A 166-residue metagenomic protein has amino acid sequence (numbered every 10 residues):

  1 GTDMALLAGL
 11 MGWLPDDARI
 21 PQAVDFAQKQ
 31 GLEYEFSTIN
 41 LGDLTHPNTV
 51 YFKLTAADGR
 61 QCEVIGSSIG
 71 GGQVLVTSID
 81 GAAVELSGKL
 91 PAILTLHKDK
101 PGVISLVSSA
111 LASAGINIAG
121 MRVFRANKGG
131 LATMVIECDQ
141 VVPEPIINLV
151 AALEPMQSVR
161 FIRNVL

Functional and structural regions predicted by a protein language model:
G1-K29: A structural-propensity feature for long, helix-poor, extended segments
A5, L10, A18-R19, F36 (+1 more regions): A conserved regulatory-domain signal marking ACT and ACT-like small-molecule sensing domains and adjacent regulatory
Q22, D43-P47, L106: Short, structured segments at the rim of ligand-binding sites
Q28, E33-V64: C-terminal edge-of-domain segments
